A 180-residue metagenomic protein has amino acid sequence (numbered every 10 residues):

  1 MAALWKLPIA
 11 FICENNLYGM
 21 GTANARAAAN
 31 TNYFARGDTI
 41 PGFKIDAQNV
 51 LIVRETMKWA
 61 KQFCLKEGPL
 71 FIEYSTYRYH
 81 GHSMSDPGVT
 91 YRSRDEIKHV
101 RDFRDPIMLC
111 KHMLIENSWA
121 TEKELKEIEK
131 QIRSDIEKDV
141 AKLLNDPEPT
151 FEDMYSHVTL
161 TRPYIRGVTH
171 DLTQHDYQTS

Functional and structural regions predicted by a protein language model:
M1-N145: Glycine-rich ThDP/TPP pyrophosphate-binding loop and its adjacent helix/strand module within ThDP-dependent enzymes
L144-S180: C-terminal intrinsically disordered, low-complexity extensions immediately downstream of enzyme catalytic cores
